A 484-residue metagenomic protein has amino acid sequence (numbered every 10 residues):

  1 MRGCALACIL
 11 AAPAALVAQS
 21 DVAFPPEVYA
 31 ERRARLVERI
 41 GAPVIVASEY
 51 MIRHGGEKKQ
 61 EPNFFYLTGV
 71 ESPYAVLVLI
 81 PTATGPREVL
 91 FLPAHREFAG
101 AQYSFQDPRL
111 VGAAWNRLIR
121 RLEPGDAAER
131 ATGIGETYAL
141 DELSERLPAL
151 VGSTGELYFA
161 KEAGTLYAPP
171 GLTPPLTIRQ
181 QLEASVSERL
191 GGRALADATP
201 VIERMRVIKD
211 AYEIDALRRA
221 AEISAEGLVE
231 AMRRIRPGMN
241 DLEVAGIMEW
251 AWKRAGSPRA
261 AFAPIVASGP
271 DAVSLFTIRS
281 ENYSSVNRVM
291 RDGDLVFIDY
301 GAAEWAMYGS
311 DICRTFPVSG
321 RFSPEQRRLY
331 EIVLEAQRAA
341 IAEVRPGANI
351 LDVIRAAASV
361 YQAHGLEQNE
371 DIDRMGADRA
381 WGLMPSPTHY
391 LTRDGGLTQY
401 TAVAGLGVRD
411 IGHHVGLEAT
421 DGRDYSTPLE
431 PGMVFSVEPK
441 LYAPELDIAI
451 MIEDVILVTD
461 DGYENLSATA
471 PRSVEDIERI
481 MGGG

Functional and structural regions predicted by a protein language model:
G3-A15: Bacterial N-terminal signal peptides
V17-G484: Active-site neighborhoods and metal-handling regions in enzymes and metal-associated proteins
